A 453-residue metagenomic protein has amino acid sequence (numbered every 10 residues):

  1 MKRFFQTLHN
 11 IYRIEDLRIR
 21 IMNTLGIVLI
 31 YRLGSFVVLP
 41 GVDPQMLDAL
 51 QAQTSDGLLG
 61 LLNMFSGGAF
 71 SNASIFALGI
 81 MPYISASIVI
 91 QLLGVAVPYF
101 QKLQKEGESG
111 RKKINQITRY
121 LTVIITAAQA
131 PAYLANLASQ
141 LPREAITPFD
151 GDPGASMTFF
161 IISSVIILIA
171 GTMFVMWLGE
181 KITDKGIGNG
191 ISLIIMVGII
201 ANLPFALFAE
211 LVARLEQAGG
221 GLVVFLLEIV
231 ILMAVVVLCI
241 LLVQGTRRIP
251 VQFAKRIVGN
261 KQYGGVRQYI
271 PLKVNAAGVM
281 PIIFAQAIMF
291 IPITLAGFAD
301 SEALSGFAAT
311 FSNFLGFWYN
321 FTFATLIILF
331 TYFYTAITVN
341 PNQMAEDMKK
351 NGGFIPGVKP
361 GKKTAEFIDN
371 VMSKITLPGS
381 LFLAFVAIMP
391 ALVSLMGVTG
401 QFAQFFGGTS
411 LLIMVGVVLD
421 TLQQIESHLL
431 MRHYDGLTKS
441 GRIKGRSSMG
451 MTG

Functional and structural regions predicted by a protein language model:
M1-Q104, S109-G453: N-terminal cationic and glycine-rich segments that engage phosphates or anionic surfaces
